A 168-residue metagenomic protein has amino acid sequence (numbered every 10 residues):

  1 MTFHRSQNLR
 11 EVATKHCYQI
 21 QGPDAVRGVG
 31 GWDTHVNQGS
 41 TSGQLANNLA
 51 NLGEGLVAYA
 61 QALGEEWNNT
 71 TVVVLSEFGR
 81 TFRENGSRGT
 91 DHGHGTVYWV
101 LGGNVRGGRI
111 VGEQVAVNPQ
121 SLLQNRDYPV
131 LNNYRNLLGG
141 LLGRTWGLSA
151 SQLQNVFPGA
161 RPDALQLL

Functional and structural regions predicted by a protein language model:
M1-L168: Ligand-binding pockets and gating/stacking loops
